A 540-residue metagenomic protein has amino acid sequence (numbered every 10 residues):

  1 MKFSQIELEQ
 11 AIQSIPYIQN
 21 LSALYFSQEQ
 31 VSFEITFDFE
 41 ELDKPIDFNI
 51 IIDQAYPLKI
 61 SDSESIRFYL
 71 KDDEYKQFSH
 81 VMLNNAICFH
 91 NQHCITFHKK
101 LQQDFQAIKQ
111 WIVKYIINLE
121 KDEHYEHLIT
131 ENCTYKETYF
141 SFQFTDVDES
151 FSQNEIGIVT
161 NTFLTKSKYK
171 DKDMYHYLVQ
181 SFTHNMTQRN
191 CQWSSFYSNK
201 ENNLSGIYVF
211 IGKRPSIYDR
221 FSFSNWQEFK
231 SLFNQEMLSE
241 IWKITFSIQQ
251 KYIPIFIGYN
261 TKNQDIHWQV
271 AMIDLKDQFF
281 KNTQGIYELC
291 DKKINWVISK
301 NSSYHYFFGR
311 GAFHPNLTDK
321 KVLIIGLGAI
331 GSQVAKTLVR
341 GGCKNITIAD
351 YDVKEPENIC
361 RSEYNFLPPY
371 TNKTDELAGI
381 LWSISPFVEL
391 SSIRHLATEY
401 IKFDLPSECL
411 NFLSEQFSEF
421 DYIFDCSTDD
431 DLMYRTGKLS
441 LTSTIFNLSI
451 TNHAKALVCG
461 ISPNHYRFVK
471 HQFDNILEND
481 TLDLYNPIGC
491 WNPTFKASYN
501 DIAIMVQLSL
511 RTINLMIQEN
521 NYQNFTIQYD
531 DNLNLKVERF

Functional and structural regions predicted by a protein language model:
I12-N91, H98-Q102: Compact alpha/beta protein-protein interaction domains typified by the UBC
E64-V159: Domain-scale recognition of soluble eukaryotic interaction modules
L119, E137-N282, E415-Y422, C426-F540: Glycine-rich phosphate/adenylate-binding loop
I266-V322: N-terminal charged helix/coil linker that caps or initiates catalytic domains
A312-V353: Glycine-rich adenosine-cofactor-binding loop
G326, D350, R394-A397, C426-T428 (+1 more regions): Active-site proximal loops enriched in glycine and acidic residues that flank catalytic Cys/His/Asp and coordinate
Y351-I393: Glycine-rich phosphate-binding loop and adjoining beta1-alpha1-beta2 segment of Rossmann-like nucleotide-binding folds
I384-N411: S-adenosyl-L-methionine
